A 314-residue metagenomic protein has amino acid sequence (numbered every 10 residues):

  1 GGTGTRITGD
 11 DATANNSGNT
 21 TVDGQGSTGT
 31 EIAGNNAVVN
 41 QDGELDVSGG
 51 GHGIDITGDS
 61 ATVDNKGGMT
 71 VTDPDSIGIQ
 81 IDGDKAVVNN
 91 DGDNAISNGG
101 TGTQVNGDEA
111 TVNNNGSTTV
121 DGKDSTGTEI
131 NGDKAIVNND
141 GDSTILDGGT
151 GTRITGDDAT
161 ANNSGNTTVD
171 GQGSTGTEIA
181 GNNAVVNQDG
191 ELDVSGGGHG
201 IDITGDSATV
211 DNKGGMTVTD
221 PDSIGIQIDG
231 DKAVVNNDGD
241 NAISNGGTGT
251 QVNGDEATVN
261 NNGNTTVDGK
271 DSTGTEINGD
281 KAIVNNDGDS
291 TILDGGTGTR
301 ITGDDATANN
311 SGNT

Functional and structural regions predicted by a protein language model:
G2-D10, Q25-N35, H52-D59, D75-D82 (+9 more regions): Glycine-rich beta-solenoid repeat tracts in large extracellular/virion proteins
G4, T307-T314: Short, intrinsically disordered, charge-balanced linker/junction segments flanking boundaries in proteins
A12-G26, V39-G49, A61-V63, G67-D75 (+12 more regions): Beta-strand-rich solenoid/repeat architectures in extracellular/passenger domains of polysaccharide-targeting enzymes
